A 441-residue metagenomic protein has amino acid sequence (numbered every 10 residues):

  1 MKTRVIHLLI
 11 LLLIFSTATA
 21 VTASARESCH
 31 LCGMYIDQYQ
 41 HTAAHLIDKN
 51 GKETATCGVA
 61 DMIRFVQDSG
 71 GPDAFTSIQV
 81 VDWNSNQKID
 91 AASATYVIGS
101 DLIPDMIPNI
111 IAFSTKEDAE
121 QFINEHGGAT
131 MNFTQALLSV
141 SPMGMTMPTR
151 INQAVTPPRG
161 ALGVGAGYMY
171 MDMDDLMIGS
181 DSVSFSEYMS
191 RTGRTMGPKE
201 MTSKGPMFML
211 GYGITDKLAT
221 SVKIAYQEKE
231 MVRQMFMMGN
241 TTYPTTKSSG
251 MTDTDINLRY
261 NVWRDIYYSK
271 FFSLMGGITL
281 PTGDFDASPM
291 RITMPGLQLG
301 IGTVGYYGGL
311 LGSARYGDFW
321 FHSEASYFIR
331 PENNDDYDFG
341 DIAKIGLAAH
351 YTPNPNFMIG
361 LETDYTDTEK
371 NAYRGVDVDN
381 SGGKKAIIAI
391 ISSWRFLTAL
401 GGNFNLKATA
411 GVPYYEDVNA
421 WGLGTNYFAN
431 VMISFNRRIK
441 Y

Functional and structural regions predicted by a protein language model:
P142-S186, S190-R191, Y267-S273, A287 (+1 more regions): Outer-membrane beta-barrel biogenesis signature
N152-A161, D175, E200, K217 (+5 more regions): Short loop/turn motifs that connect adjacent beta-strands in outer-membrane beta-barrel proteins
Q153, A166, F208-Y212, I256-Y260 (+7 more regions): Residues on the lipid-exposed face of transmembrane beta-strands in outer-membrane beta-barrel proteins
G160, T202-P206, K247-T254, K270 (+5 more regions): Residues that define the transmembrane beta-barrel architecture of outer-membrane proteins
G160-D174, P295-R374, W394: Detector for outer-membrane/organellar transmembrane beta-barrel domains, recognizing the amphipathic beta-strand
V164-Y170, V222-Y226, L274-L280, S323-Y327 (+2 more regions): Transmembrane beta-barrel strands of outer-membrane/channel proteins
M177, S184-Y188, D336-Y441: Outer membrane beta-barrel transmembrane domains
A225-D338, F435: Outer-membrane pore/translocation modules
